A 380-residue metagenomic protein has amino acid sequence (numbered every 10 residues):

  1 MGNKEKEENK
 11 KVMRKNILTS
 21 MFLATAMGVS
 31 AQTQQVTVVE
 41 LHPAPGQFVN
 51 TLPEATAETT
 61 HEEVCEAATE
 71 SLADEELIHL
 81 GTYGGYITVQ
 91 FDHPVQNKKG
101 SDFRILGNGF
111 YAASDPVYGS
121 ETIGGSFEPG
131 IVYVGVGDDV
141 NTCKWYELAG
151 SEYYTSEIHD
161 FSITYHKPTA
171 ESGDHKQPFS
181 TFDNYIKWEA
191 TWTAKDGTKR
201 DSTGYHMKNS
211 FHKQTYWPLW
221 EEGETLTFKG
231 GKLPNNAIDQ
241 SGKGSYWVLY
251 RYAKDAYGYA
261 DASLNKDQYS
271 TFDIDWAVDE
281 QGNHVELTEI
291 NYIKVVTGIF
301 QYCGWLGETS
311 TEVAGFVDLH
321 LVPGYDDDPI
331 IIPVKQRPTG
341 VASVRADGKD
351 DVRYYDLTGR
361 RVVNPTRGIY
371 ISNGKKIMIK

Functional and structural regions predicted by a protein language model:
M1-T33: Bacterial Sec-dependent N-terminal signal peptides
R14-K15, I369-K380: C-terminal tail/sorting-segment detector
Q32-E128, G150-R337: A domain-level signal for the mature, folded cores of soluble proteins
I131-Y133, R353: Beta-strand signatures of extracellular beta-sandwich domains
V136-V140: Short loop/turn segments immediately following beta-strands, especially the blade-tip and inter-blade linker loops
N141-L148: Tryptophan-centered short beta-strand motifs
I332-T358: Residue-level detector of functionally pivotal "anchor" positions at catalytic/ligand-binding pockets or at interdomain
